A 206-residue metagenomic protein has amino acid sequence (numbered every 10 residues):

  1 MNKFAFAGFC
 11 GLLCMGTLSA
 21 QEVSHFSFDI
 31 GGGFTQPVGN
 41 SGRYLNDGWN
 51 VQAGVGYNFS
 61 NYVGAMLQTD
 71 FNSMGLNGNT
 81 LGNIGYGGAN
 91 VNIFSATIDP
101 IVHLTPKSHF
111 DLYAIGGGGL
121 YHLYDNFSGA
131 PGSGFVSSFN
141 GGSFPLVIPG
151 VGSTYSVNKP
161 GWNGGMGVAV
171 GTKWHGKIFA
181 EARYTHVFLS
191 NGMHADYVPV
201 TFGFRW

Functional and structural regions predicted by a protein language model:
M1-S24: Cleavable N-terminal export/targeting peptides
Q21-Q36: Transmembrane beta-strand segments of Gram-negative outer membrane beta-barrel proteins
E22-V23, W49, G54-S138, T172-G176 (+2 more regions): Gram-negative (and chloroplast) outer-membrane scaffold detector with strong preference for beta-barrel transmembrane
G33-G54, V157: Surface-exposed strand-loop-strand hairpins of Gram-negative outer-membrane beta-barrel proteins
T35-V38, T80-I84, P145-G152, R183-H186: Extracytoplasmic loops and strand-loop junctions of Gram-negative outer membrane beta-barrel proteins
G39-N46, F188-Y197: Solvent-exposed loop/turn segments connecting transmembrane beta-strands in outer-membrane beta-barrel proteins
A96-I98, I115-L120, N158-V168, A182-Y184: Hydrophobic alpha-helical segments of small multi-pass membrane proteins
G134-P149: Short acidic, low-complexity segments enriched in Ser/Thr/Gly/Pro
